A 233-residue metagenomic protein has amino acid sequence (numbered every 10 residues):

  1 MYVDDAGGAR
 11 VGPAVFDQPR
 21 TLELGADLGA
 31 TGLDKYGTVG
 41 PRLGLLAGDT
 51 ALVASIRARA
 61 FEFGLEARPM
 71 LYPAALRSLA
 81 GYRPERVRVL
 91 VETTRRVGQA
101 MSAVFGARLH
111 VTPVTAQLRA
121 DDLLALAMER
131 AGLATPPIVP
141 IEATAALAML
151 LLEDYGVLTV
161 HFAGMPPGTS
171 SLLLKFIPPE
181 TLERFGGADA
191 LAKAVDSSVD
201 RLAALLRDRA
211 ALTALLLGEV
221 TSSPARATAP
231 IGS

Functional and structural regions predicted by a protein language model:
M1-V87, G98-S102, V160, F176-T181 (+1 more regions): Conserved PLP-enzyme active-site core in the AAT-like
V11, V91, I141-E142: Short alpha-helix boundary/capping motifs
A14-V15, T94, T144-A145: Generic non-transmembrane alpha-helix signal with a bias for helix starts/N-cap capping motifs
A80-R130: Conserved PLP-dependent catalytic core of the aminotransferase class-I/II
H110-A214: Conserved C-terminal alpha-helix-loop-beta "cap" of PLP-dependent enzymes that closes/shapes the active-site mouth
